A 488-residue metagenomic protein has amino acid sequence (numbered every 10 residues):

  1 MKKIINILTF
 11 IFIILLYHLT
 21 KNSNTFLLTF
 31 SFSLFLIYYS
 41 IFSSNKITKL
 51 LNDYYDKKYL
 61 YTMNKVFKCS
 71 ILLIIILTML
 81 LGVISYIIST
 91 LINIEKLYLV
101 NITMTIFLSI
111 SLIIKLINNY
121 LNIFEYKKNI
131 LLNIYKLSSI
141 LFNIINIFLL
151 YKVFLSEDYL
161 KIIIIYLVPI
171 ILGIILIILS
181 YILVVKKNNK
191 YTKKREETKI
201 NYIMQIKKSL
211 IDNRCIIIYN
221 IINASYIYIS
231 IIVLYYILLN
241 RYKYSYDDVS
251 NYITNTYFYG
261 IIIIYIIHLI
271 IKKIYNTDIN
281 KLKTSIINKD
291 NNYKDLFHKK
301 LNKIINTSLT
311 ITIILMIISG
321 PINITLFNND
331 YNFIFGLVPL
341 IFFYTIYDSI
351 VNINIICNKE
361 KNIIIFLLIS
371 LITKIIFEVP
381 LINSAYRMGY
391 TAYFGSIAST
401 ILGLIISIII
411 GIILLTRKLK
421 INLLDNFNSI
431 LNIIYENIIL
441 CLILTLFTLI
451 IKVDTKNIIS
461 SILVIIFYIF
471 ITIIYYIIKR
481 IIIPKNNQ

Functional and structural regions predicted by a protein language model:
M1-Y17, K21, L172, V184 (+6 more regions): Transmembrane helical elements of multi-pass membrane transporters/channels
D53-S70, T256-F342, I346, C357: Specific pore-lining/lateral-gate transmembrane helices of multi-pass inner-membrane transport and insertion machines
M79-Y98, T312-N329, P380-Y386, I450: Short membrane-interface helical motifs at transmembrane helix boundaries in multi-pass membrane transporters
I94-N118, Y257, N329-I350: Alpha-helical transmembrane segments of multi-pass membrane proteins
I110-Y135, P339-L367, Y390: Membrane-interface junctions at transmembrane-helix termini in multi-pass inner-membrane proteins
I130, I140-L179, L183, K361 (+2 more regions): Membrane-interface helix-loop junctions in multi-pass transport and translocation proteins
Y159, Y181-N223, R417-I434: Interhelical loop/hinge segments that connect adjacent transmembrane helices in multipass membrane
I221-S225, I232, N428-K485: Transmembrane alpha-helical segments of multi-pass transport proteins
